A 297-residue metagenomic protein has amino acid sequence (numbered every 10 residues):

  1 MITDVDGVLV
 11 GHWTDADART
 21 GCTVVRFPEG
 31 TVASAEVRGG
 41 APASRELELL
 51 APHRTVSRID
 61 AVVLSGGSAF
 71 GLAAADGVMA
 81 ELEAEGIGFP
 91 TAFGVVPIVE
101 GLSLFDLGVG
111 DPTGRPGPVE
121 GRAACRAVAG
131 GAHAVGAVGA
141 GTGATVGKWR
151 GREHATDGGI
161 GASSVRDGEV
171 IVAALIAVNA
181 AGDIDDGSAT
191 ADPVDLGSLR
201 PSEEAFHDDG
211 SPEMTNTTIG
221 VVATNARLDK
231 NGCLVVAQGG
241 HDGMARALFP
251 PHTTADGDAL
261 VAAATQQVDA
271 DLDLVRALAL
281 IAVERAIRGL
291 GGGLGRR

Functional and structural regions predicted by a protein language model:
M1-A69, A73, A80, A84-R297: A structural signal for small-residue-enriched, beta-sheet-centric alpha/beta enzyme cores and oligomeric scaffold folds
